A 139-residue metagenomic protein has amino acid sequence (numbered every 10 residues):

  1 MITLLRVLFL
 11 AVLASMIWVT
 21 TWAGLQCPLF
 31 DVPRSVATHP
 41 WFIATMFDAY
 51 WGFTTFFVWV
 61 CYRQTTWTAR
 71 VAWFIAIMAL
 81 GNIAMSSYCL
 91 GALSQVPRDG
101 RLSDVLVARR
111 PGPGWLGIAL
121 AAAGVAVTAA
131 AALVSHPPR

Functional and structural regions predicted by a protein language model:
M1-A11, R109-L120: N-terminal membrane topogenic signal
M1-W41: Membrane topogenic helices and adjacent juxtamembrane segments
S35-T45, A108-P111: Short aromatic-rich membrane-water interface segments that cap or initiate transmembrane helices in multi-pass membrane
P40-C61: Core segments of alpha-helical transmembrane spans in multipass integral membrane proteins
F74-S94: Hydrophobic, aromatic-rich membrane-embedded alpha-helical segments
Q95-P113: Membrane-interfacial, low-structure loops and terminal tails that flank and connect transmembrane helices in multi-pass
V127-R139: Juxtamembrane boundary at the C-terminal end of a transmembrane helix
